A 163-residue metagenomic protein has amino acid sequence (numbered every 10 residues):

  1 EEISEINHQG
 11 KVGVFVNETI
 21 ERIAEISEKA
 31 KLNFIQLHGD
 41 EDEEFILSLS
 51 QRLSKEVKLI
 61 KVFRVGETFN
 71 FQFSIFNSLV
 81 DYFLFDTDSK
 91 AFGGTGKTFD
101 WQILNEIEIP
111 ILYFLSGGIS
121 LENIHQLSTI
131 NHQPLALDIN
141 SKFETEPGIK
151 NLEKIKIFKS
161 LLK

Functional and structural regions predicted by a protein language model:
E1-E2, V80-F83, P134-L137, K163: Intrinsic structural disorder
E1-I6, S48-L49, N140-K163: C-terminal helical cap(s) of enzyme catalytic domains, especially alpha/beta-barrels
S4-L115, I119-I124: Conserved anion-binding
Q36-D42, D88-G94, H132-I155: Glycine-rich phosphate-binding active-site loops on the catalytic face of alpha/beta enzymes
